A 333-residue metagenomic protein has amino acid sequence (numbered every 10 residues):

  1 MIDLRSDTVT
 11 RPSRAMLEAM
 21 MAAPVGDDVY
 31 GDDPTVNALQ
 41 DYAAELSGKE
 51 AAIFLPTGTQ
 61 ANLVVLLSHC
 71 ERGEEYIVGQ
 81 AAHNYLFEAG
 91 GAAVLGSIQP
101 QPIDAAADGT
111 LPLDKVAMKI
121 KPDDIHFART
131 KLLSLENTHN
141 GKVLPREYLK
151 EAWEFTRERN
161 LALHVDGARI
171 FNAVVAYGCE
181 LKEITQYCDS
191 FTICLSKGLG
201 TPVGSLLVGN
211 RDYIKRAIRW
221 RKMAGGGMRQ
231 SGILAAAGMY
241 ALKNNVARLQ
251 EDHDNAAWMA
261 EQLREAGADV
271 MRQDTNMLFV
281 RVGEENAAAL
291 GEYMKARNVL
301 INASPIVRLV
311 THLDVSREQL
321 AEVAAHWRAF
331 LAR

Functional and structural regions predicted by a protein language model:
I2-E284, A288-V315, V323-L331: Conserved PLP-enzyme active-site core in the AAT-like
